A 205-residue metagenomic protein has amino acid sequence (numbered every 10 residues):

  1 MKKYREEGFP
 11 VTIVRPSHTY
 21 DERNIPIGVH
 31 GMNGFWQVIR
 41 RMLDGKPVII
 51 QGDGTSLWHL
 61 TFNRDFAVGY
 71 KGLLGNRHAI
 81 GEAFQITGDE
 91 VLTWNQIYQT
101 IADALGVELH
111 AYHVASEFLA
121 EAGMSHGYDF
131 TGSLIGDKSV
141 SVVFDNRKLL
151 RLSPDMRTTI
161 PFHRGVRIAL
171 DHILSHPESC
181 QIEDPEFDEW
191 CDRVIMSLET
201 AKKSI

Functional and structural regions predicted by a protein language model:
M1-P10: A structural motif corresponding to the C-terminal end of an alpha-helix and its immediate exit/capping segment
E7, D21-Q37, L73-F84, V107-L109: Glycine/proline-rich active-site loop of Rossmann-fold NAD(P)-dependent oxidoreductases
D21-M32, G52-R64, E90: Glycine-rich "substrate-gating" loop/helix at the edge of Rossmann-like oxidoreductase active sites
Q37-T61, L73: A conserved pocket-lining segment of Rossmann-fold NAD(P)-dependent short-chain dehydrogenase/reductase
L57, K138-S141: Glycine/small-residue-rich pyrophosphate-binding loop that anchors the diphosphate of NDP-sugar donors
T61, L92, F144, I160-P161: Residue-level signal for the nucleotide or nucleotide-sugar donor/cofactor binding architecture
G72-L134, N146, R151, I168 (+3 more regions): Mid/C-terminal beta-alpha module of Rossmann-like enzyme folds, strongest in SDR-family dehydrogenases/epimerases
